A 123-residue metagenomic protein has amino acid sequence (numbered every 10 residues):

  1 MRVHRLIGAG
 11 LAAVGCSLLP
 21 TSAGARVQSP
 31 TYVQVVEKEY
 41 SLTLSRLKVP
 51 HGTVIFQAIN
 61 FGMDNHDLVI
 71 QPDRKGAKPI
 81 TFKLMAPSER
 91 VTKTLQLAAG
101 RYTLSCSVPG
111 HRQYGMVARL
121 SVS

Functional and structural regions predicted by a protein language model:
M1-G10: Bacterial N-terminal signal peptides that target proteins for export
A9-L18: Bacterial N-terminal signal peptides
A23-S29, Q34-E37, S41, A86-S123: Extracellular/periplasmic metallocenter environments
L44-S45, I80: Surface-exposed, proline-enriched loop/turn segments that connect beta strands in immunoglobulin-like
S45-D64, V91-S105: Beta-strand cores of secreted/periplasmic/IMS beta-sandwich domains, seen most often in copper-related folds
N65, F82-P87: Extracytoplasmic/periplasmic regions of membrane proteins
D67-Q71: Beta-strand signatures of extracellular beta-sandwich domains
K75-F82: Surface-exposed loop/edge segments in extracytoplasmic proteins
